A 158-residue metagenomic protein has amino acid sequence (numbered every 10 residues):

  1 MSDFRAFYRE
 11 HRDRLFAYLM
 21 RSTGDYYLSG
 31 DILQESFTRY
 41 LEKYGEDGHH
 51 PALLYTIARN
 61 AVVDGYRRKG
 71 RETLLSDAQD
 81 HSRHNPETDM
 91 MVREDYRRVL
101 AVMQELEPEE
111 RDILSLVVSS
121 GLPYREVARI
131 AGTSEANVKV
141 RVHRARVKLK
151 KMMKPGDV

Functional and structural regions predicted by a protein language model:
M1-A17, Y27-G30: A short, charge-rich alpha-helical start-of-domain segment used by transcription regulators
R12, F16, F37, E107 (+2 more regions): C-terminal flanking helix
L15, L19, L54, A58-Y66: Hydrophobic-face residues of short alpha-helical interaction/recognition segments
Q34-H50, R68-K69: Sigma70-family region 2
H49, A131-P155: DNA-recognition helix of helix-turn-helix
H49, R59-D77, V92: Arg/Lys-rich amphipathic alpha helix in sigma70-family domain 2
T73, A78-Q104: Acidic, proline/glycine-rich intrinsically disordered inter-domain spacer in sigma factors
I113-V117: A short pre-motif secondary-structure segment
